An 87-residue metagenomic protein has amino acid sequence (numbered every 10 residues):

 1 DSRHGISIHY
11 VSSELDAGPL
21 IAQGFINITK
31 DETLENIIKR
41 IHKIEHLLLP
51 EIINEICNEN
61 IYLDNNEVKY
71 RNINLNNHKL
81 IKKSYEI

Functional and structural regions predicted by a protein language model:
D1-R71: Donor/substrate-binding cores of folate-linked one-carbon enzymes
I61, N65-I87: Internal anion-binding site segments
